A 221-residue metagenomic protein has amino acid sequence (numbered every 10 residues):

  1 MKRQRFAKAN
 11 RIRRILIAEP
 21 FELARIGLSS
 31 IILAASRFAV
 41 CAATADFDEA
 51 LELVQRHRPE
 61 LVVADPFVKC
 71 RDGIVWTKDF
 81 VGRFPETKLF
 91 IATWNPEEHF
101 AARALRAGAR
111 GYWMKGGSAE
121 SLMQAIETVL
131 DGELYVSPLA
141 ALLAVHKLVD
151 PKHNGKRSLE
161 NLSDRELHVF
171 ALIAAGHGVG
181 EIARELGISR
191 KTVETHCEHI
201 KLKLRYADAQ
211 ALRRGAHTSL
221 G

Functional and structural regions predicted by a protein language model:
R11-A24, L28-I32, V62, L162: Conserved acidic segment of CheY-like receiver
A45-L61: Acidic, metal-coordinating helix/loop segments flanking the phosphotransfer/catalytic sites of two-component signaling
F47, V63-T77, P96: Conserved phosphotransfer microenvironments
I74-E86: Short amphipathic alpha-helix used as the core "switch/output" element in two-component signaling
F100-R106, R110-D164, H168, Q210 (+1 more regions): Short, flexible helix-to-coil linker/hinge segments that flank and couple to helix-turn-helix
H153-T192: Helix-turn-helix DNA-binding segment
E198-G221: Basic, Lys/Arg-enriched C-terminal extension of HTH/homeodomain DNA-binding domains
